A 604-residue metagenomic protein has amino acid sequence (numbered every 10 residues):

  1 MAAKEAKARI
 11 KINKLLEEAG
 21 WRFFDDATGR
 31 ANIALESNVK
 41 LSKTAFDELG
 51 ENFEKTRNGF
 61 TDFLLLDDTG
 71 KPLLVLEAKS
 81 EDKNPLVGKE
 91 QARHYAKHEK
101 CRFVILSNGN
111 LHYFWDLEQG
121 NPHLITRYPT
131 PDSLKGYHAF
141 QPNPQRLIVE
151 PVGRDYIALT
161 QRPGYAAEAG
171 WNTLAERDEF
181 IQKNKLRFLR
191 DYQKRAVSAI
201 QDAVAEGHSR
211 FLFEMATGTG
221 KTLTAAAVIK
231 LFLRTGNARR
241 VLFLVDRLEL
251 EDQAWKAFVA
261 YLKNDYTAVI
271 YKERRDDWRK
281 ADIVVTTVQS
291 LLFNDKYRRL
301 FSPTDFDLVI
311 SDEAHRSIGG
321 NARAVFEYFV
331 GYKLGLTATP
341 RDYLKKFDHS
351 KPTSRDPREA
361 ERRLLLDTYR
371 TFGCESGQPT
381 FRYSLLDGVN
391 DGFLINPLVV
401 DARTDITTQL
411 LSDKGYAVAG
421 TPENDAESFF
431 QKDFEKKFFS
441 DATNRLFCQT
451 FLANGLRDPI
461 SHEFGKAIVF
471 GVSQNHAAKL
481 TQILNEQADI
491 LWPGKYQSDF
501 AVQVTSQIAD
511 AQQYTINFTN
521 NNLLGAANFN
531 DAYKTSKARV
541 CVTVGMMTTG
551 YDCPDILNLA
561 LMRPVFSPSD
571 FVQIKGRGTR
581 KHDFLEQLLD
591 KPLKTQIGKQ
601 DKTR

Functional and structural regions predicted by a protein language model:
M1-R240, E249, Q253-N264, K280-I283 (+4 more regions): ATP-dependent helicase/translocase motor core
D82, L308, V502-R604: Conserved RecA-like P-loop NTPase helicase motor core
F213, R239-R247, G465-S473: Conserved RecA-like ASCE P-loop NTPase motor core of nucleic-acid helicases/translocases
L248, V269-D276, V288-F293, V472-Q474 (+2 more regions): Conserved helicase motor
L248-K272, I483-W492: Conserved helix-turn-beta segment of the N-terminal RecA-like "Helicase ATP-binding" lobe in SF1/SF2 helicases
R299-G335, P340: SF2 helicase catalytic motif II
D348-G465, T481: Interdomain helical connector at the RecA1-RecA2 junction of SF1/SF2 helicase-like NTPases
E427-C541: Conserved C-terminal RecA-like helicase domain
